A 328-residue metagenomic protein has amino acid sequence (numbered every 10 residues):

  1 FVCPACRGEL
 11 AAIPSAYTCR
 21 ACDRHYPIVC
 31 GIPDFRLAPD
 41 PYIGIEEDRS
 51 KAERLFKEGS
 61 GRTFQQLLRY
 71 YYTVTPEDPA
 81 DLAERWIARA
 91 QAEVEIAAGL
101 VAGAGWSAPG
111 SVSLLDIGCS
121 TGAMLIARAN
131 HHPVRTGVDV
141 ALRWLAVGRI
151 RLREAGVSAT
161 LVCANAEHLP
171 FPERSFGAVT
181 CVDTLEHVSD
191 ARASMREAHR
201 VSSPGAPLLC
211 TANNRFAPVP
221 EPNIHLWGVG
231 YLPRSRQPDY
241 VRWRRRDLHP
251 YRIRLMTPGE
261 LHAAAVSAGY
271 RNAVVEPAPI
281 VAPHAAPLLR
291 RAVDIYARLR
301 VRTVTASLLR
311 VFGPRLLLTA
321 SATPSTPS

Functional and structural regions predicted by a protein language model:
F1-P172, A178, G313-L316, S328: Conserved N-terminal segment of class I S-adenosyl-L-methionine
I126-A129, M195-H199: A structural alpha-helix within SAM-dependent methyltransferase catalytic domains
H168, E186, A217: Active-site micro-motifs of SAM-dependent methyltransferase domains
A178-T184: A short beta-strand submotif of the Rossmann-like class I SAM-dependent methyltransferase core that lines
V188-S189, S202-S203: Helix-to-beta-strand junctions that scaffold the AdoMet/dcAdoMet cofactor pocket in Class I SAM-dependent enzymes
R192-E197, P207-S321: S-adenosyl-L-methionine-dependent methyltransferase catalytic module, highlighting the catalytic core
